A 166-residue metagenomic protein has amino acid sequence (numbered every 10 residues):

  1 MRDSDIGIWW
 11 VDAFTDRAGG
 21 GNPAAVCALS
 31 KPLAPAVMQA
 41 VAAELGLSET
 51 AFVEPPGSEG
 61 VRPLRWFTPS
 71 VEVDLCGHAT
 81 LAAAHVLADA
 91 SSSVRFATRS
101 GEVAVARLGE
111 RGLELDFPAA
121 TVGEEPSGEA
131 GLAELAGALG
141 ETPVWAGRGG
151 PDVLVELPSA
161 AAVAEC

Functional and structural regions predicted by a protein language model:
M1-L75, A79-C166: Active-site proximal loop and beta-alpha junction motif in alpha/beta enzyme cores
